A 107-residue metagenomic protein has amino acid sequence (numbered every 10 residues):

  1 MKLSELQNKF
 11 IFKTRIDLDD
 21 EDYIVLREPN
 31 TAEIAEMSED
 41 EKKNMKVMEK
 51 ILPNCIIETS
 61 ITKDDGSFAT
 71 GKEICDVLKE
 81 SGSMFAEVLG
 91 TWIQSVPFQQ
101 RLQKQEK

Functional and structural regions predicted by a protein language model:
M1-F10: Extended acidic low-complexity intrinsically disordered regions
F10-E21: Short acidic-hydrophobic surface loop/beta-edge motif
D22-K107: Short, surface-exposed, charged amphipathic helix/loop patches that serve as local interaction elements
